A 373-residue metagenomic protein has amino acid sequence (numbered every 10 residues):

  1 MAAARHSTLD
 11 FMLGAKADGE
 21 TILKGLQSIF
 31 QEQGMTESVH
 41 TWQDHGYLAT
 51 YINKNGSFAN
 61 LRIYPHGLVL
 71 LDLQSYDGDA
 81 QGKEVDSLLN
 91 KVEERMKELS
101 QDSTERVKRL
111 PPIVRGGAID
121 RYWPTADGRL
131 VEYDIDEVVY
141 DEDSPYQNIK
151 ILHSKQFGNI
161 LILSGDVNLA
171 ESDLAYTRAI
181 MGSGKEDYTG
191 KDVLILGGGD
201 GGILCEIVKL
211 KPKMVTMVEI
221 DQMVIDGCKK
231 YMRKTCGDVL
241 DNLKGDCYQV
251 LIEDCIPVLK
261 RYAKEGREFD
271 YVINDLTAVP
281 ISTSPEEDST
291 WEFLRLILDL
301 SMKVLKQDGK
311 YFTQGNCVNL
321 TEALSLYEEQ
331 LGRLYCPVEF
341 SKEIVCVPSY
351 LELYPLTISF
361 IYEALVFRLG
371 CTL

Functional and structural regions predicted by a protein language model:
A2-H40, A49-G128, E142-L152, D166-G332 (+1 more regions): The AdoMet/dcAdoMet-binding core of the Class I SAM-like
F30-H45, I135-Y140, P337-S341: Short secondary-structure junctions
L130-Y133: Short linear interaction motifs
D141, A170, C317-L373: Class I S-adenosyl-L-methionine
G158-I162: Short polybasic amphipathic segments
